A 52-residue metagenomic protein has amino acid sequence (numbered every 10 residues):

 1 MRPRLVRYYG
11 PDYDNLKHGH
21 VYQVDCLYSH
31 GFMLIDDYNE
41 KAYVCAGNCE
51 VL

Functional and structural regions predicted by a protein language model:
R2-N48: Basic/aromatic-rich interaction segments and small domains that mediate binding to polyanionic partners
E50-L52: Short hydrophobic/aromatic patches at helix-to-coil boundaries
